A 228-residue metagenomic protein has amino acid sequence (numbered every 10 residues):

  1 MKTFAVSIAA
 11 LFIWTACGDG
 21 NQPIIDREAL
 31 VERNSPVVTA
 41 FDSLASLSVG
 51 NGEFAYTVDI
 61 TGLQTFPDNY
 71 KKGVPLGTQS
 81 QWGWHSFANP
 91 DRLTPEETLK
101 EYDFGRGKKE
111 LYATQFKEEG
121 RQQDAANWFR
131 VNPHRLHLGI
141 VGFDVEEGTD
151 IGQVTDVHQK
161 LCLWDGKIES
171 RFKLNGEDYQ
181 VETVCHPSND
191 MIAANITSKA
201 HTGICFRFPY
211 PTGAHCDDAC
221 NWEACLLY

Functional and structural regions predicted by a protein language model:
K2-S7: Sec-dependent signal peptide recognition, specifically the positively charged N-region followed immediately by
T15-A16: C-terminal motif of bacterial Sec signal peptides marking the signal peptidase cleavage site
N21-Y228: Beta-sandwich/jelly-roll carbohydrate-recognition scaffolds of carbohydrate-active enzymes
